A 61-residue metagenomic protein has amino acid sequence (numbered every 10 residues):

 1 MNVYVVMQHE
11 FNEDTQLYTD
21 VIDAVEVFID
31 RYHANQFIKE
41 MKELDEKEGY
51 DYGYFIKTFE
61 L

Functional and structural regions predicted by a protein language model:
M1-D23, Y50: Short aromatic-glycine-(Arg/Gly/Cys) micro-motifs in beta-strand/loop hairpins
V5-F11, A34-M41: Short amphipathic alpha-helical surface micro-motifs
M7-E10, I29, T58-E60: Residue-level signal for short segments within beta-strands and strand-turn junctions of well-structured beta-sheet
Y18-E40: Short, flexible N-terminal segments of the mature chain
N35-L61: Short, mixed-charge low-complexity intrinsically disordered segments
